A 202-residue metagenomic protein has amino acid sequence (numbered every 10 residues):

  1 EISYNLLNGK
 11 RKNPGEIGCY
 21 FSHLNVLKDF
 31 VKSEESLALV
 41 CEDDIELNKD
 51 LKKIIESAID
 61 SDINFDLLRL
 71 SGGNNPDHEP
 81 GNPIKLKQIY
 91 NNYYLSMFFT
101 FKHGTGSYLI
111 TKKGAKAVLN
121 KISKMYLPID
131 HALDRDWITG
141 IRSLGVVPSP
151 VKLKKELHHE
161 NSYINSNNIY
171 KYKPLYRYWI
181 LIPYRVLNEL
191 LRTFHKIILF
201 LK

Functional and structural regions predicted by a protein language model:
E1-C41, I45-K202: An acidic/histidine-cluster motif and surrounding catalytic segment that typifies divalent-metal-assisted enzyme active
